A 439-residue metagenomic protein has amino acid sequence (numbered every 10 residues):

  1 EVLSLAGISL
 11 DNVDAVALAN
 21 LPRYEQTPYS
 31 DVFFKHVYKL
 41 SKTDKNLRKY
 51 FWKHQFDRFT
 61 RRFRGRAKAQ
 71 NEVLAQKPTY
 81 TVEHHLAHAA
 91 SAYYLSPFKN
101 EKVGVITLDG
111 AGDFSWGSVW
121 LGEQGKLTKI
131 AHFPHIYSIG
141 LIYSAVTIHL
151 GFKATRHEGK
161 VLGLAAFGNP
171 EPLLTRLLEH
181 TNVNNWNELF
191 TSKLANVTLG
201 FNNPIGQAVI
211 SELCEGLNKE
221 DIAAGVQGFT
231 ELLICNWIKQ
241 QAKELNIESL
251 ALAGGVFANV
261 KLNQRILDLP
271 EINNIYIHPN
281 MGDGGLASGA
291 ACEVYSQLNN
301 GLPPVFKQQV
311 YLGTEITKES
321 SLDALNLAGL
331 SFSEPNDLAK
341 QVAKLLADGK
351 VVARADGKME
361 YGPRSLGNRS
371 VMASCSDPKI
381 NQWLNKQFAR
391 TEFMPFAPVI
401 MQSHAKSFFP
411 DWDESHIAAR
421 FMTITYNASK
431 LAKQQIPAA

Functional and structural regions predicted by a protein language model:
E1, A6-S9, Y38-L40, K77-A89 (+6 more regions): Flexible beta->alpha loop and helix N-cap segments adjacent to enzyme active/binding sites
S9-R66, A90-S91: Short beta-strand-loop/turn "lid" adjacent to the catalytic site in phosphate-handling enzymes
D14-A17, A251, Y276: Residues embedded in well-ordered beta-strands within globular domains across many folds
N46-F51, Q55, E72-A75, G159 (+1 more regions): Terminal domain-initiation and capping elements
F56, T79-V82, E212, G216-L232: Short acidic-aromatic active-site loops that bind/stabilize oxyanions
G65-P78, L245: A structural motif corresponding to the C-terminal end of an alpha-helix and its immediate exit/capping segment
A224-L250: Phosphate/ATP-binding catalytic cores across multiple sugar-kinase/actin-like superfamilies, primarily ASKHA
